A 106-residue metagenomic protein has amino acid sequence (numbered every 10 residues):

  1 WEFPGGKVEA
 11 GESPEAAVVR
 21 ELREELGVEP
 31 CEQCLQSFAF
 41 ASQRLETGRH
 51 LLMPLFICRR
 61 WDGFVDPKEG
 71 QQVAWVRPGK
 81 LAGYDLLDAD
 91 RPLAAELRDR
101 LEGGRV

Functional and structural regions predicted by a protein language model:
W1-E25, E29: Conserved Nudix-box catalytic region and its N-terminal flanking loop in Nudix hydrolases and closely related
E2, A74-W75: Conserved beta-strand segments that form the floor/walls of ligand-binding pockets within enzyme and binding domains
K7-A10, W61, V76: A short, internal acetyl-CoA/4′-phosphopantetheine-binding micro-motif in the GNAT/acyltransferase core
V8, L81-A82, A94: A generic structural signal for short hydrophobic patches within well-formed alpha-helices
E29-A39: A short coil-to-beta-strand element that immediately follows conserved catalytic motifs
A39-F64, A74, L97: Active-site-adjacent beta-strand/loop module that shapes the phosphate/pyrophosphate-binding cleft
G63, P78-L87: C-terminal structural segments of small proteins and small subunits
A89-V106: Charged phosphate-binding loop/patch that engages nucleotide di/tri-phosphates or the phosphate backbone of nucleic
